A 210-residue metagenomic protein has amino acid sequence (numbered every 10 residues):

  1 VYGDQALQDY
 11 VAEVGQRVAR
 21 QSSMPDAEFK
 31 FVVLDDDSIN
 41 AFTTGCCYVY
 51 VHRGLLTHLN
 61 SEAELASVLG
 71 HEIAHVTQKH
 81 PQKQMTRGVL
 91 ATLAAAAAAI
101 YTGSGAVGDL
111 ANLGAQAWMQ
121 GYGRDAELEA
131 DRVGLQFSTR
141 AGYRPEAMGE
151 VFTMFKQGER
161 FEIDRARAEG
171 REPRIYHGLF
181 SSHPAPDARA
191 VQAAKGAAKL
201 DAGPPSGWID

Functional and structural regions predicted by a protein language model:
V1-D210: A Zn2+-metalloprotease active-site environment signal
